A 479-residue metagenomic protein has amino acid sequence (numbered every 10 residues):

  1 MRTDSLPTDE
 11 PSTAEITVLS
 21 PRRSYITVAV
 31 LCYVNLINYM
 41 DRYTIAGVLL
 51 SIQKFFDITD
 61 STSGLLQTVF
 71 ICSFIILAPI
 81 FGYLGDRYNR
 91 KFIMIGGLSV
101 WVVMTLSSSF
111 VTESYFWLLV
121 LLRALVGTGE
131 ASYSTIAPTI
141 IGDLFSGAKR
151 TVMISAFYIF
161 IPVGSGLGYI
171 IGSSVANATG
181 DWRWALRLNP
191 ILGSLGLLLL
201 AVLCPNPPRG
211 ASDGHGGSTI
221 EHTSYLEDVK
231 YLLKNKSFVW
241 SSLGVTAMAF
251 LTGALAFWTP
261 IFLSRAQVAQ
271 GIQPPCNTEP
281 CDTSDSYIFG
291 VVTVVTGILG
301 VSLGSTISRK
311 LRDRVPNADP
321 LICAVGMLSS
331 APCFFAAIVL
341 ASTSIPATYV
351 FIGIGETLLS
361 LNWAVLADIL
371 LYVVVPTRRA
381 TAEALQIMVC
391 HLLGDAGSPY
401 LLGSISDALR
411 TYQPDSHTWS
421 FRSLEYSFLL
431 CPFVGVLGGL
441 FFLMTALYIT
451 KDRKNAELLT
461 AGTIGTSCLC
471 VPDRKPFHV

Functional and structural regions predicted by a protein language model:
M1-Y43: Cytosolic juxtamembrane N-terminal segment immediately preceding the first transmembrane helix of multi-pass
E10-P21, G210-S242, N277, G465-H478: Juxtamembrane intracellular "pre-TM" segments in multi-pass secondary transporters
I45-A46, N235-S302, L359-A367, G394-G403: Extracytoplasmic gate region of multi-pass secondary transporters
I76-F116: Conserved MFS/SLC helix-loop-helix module at the cytosolic interface between two early adjacent transmembrane helices
F92-S107, D319-F335: Structural signature of the two symmetry-related core transmembrane helices
L122-P162: Cytoplasmic helix-loop-helix junction between adjacent transmembrane helices in 12-TM secondary transporters
F157-N206: Helix-loop-helix hairpin linking two adjacent transmembrane segments in secondary transporters
W184-V202, E425-M444: Symmetry-related core transmembrane helices of the 12-TM Major Facilitator Superfamily/SLC fold
